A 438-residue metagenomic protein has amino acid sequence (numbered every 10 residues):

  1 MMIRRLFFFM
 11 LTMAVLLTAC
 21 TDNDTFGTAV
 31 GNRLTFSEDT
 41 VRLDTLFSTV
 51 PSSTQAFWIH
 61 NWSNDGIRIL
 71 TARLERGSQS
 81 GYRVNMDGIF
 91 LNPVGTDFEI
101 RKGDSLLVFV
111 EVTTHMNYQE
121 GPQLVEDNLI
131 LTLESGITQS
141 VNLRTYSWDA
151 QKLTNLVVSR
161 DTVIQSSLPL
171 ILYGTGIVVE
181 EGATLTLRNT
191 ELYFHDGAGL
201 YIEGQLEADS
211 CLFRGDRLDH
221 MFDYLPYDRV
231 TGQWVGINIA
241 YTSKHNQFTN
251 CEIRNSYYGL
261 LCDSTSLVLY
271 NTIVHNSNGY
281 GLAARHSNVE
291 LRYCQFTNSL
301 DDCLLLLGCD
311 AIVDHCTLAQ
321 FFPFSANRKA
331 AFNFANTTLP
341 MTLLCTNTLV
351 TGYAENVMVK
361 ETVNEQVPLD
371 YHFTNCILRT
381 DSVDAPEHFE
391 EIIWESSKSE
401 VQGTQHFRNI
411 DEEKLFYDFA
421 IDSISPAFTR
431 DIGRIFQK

Functional and structural regions predicted by a protein language model:
M1-F8: Bacterial N-terminal signal peptides that target proteins for export
L16-A19: C-terminal motif of bacterial Sec signal peptides marking the signal peptidase cleavage site
D22: Short, conserved catalytic or interaction motifs in soluble domains
T25-G27, L34-T45, V50-P51, A56 (+1 more regions): Beta-strand/loop edge motif enriched in small/polar residues
S52-S53, N64-I69: Short acidic/proline- and small/hydrophobic-mixed sequence motifs that coincide with surface turns and coil-to-beta
I59-S63: Asparagine-centered strand-capping/turn motif at beta-strand->loop junctions
L70-E75, I164: Change to "...patches in solvent-exposed regions of secreted, membrane-anchored, or virion-exposed structural
L74-V94: Short, solvent-exposed loop/linker segments at beta-strand-coil boundaries, enriched for Pro/Gly and Ser/Thr
